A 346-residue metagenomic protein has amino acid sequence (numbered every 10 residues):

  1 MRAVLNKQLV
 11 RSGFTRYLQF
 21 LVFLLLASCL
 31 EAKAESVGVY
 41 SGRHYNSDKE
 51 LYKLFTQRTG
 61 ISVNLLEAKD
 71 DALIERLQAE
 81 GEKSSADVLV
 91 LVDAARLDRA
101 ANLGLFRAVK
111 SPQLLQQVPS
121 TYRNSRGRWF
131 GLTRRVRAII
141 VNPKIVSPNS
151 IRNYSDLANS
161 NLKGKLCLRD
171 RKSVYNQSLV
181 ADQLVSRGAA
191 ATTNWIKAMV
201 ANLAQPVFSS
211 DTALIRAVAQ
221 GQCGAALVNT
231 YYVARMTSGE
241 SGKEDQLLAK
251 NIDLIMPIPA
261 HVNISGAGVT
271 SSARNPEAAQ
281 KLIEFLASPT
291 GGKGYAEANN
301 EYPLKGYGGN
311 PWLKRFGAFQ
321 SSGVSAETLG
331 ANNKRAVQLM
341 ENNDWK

Functional and structural regions predicted by a protein language model:
M1-T15: N-terminal secretory signal peptides that target proteins for export/translocation
G13-S28: Bacterial N-terminal signal peptides
A34-D98: Early extracytoplasmic/lumenal segment of secretory-pathway proteins
G42, N46, S85-Q222, M236-G239: Extracytoplasmic ligand-binding site segments that recognize negatively charged/polar headgroups
Q116, R135, I196-V200, Q205-F208 (+1 more regions): Periplasmic-binding protein-like
A138-I145, A181, V262-N275, G294-Y295: A bilobed periplasmic-binding-protein/Venus flytrap-type ligand-binding module shared by bacterial periplasmic
T270-V324: Mature extracytoplasmic/periplasmic domains
W312-K346: Extracellular/periplasmic bilobal clamshell ligand-binding domains
